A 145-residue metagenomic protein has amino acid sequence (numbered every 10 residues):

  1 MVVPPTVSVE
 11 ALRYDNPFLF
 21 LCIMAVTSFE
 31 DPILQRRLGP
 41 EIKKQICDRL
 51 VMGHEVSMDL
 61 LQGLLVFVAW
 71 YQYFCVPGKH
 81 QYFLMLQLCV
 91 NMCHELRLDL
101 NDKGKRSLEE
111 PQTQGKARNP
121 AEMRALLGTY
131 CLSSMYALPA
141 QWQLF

Functional and structural regions predicted by a protein language model:
M1-F67, Y73-F83, V90-D99, Y136 (+1 more regions): Acidic, Ser/Thr/Pro-rich intrinsically disordered transcriptional activation regions
Q62, L88, R124, G128: Charged catalytic carboxylate motif
L96, D102-F145: Fungal transcription factor middle regulatory core
